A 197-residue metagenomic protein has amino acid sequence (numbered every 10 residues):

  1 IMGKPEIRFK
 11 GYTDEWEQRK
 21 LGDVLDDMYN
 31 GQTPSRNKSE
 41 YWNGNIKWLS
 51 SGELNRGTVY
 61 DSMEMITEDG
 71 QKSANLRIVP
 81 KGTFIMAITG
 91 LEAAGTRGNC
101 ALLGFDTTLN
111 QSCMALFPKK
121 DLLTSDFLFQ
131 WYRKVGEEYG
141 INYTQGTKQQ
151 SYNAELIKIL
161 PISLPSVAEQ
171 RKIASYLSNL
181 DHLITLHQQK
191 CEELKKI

Functional and structural regions predicted by a protein language model:
I1-D14, Q189-I197: Short amphipathic coiled-coil heptad-repeat segments
I1-M2, E6-K10, I173-I184: Hydrophobic structural patches
K4, R8-Q32: Non-catalytic DNA-recognition/assembly elements of restriction-modification systems
R19, L186-Q188: Amphipathic, low-proline, heptad-repeat alpha-helices and/or compositionally biased low-complexity charged/polar-rich
G22-I162: DNA target-recognition domains and sequence-specific DNA-contacting regions of bacterial/archaeal
V24, Y176, H182-L183, K190 (+1 more regions): Charged, solvent-exposed faces of alpha-helical coiled-coils
P165-V167: Extended alpha-helical coiled-coil rod segments
